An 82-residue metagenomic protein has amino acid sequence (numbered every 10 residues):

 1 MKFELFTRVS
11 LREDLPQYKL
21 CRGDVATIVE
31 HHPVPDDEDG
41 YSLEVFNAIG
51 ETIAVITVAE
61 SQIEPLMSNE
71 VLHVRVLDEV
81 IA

Functional and structural regions predicted by a protein language model:
F3-L66: Basic/aromatic-rich interaction segments and small domains that mediate binding to polyanionic partners
L66-A82: Long, low-complexity intrinsically disordered regions
